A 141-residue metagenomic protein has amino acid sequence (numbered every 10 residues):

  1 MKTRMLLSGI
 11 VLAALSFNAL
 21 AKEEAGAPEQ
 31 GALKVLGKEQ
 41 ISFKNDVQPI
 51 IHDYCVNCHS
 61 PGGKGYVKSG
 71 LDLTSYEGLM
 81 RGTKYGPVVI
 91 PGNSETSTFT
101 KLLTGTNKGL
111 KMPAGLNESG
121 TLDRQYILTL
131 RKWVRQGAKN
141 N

Functional and structural regions predicted by a protein language model:
M1-L7: Bacterial N-terminal signal peptides that target proteins for export
S8-G9, A19: Cleavable N-terminal signal peptides
V11-A13: Repetitive helical segments and hydrophobic/amphipathic motifs
L20-N141: Aromatic- and Gly/Pro-enriched helix-to-coil junctions and flexible linker segments
